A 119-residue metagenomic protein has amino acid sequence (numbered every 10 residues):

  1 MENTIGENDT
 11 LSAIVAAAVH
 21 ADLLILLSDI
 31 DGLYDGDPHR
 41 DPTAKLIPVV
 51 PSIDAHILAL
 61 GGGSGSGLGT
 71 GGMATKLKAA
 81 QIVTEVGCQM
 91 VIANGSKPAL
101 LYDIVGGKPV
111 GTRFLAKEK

Functional and structural regions predicted by a protein language model:
M1-K119: C-terminal catalytic "cap/lid" subdomain
